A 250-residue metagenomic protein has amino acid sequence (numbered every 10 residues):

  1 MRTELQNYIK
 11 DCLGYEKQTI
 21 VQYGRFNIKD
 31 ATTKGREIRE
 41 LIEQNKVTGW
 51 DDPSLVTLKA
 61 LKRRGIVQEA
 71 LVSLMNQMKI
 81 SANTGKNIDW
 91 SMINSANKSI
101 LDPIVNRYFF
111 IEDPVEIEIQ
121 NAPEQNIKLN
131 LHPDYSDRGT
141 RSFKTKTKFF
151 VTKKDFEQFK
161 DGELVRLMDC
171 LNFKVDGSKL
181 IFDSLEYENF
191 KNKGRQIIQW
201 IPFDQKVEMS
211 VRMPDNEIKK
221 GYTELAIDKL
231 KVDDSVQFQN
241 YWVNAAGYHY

Functional and structural regions predicted by a protein language model:
M1-Y250: Catalytic adenosine-cofactor/nucleotide-binding cores of aminoacyl-tRNA synthetases and other
